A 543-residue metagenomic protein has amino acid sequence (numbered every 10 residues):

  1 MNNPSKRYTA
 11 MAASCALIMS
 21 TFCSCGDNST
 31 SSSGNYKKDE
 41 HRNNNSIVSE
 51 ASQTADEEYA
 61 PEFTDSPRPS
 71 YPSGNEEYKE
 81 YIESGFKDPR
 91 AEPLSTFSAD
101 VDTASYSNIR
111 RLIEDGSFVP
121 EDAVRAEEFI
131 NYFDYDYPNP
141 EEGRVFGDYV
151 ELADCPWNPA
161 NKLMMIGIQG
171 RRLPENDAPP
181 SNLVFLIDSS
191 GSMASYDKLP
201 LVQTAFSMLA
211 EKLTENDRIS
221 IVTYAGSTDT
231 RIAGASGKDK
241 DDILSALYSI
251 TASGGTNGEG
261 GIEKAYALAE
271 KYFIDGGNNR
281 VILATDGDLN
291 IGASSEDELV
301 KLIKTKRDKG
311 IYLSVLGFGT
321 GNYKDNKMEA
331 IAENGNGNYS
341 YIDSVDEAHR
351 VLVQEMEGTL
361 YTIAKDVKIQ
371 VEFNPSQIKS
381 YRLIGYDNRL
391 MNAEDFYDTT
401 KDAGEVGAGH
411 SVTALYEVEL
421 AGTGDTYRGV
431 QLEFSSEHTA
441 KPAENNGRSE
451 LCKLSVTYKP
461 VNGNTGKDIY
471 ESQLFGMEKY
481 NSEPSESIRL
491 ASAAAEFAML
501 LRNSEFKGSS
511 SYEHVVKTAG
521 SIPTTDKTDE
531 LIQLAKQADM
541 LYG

Functional and structural regions predicted by a protein language model:
M1-S5: N-terminal secretory signal peptides that target proteins for export/translocation
K6-A16: Sec-dependent N-terminal signal peptides
S20-S24: C-terminal motif of bacterial Sec signal peptides marking the signal peptidase cleavage site
G26, T30, G147-D366, G424-N445 (+1 more regions): Exposed acidic/Ser/Thr-rich ligand/metal-binding surfaces
N28-K79: N-terminal, intrinsically disordered, polar/charged segments of Gram-positive cell-envelope systems that serve as
K79-K162: Acidic/polar low-complexity segments with low predicted structural confidence
D88-A91, S95, T103-R110, Y386-V412 (+1 more regions): Long, acidic serine/threonine- and proline-rich intrinsically disordered regions
Y312, N334-D343, A348-T413: Polar, glycine-rich mid-to-C-terminal structural blocks that act as macromolecule-binding/assembly scaffolds
